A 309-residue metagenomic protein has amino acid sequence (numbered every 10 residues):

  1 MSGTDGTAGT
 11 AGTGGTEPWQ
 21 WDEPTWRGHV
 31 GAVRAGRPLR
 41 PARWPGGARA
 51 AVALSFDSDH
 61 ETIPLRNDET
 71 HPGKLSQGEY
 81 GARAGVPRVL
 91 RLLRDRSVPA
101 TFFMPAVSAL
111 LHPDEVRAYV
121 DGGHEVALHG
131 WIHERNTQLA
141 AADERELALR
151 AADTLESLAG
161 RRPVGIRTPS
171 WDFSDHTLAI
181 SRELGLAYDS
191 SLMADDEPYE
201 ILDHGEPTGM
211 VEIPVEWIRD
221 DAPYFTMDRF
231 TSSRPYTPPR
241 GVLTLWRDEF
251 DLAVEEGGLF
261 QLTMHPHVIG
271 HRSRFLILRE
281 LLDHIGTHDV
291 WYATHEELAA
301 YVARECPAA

Functional and structural regions predicted by a protein language model:
S2-D5, G12-G165, S170-I218, R240-L262 (+1 more regions): Catalytic alpha-helical scaffold of carbohydrate-active enzymes acting on polysaccharides/glycoconjugates
E212-S233: Glycine-rich, positively charged active-site loop/lid region within alpha/beta enzyme cores that binds and organizes
R229-T244: Acidic, His/Gly-enriched loop-helix segments that form or flank divalent-metal centers in metallo-dependent hydrolases
H267: Substrate-binding clefts and catalytic carboxylate motifs of secreted carbohydrate-active enzymes
